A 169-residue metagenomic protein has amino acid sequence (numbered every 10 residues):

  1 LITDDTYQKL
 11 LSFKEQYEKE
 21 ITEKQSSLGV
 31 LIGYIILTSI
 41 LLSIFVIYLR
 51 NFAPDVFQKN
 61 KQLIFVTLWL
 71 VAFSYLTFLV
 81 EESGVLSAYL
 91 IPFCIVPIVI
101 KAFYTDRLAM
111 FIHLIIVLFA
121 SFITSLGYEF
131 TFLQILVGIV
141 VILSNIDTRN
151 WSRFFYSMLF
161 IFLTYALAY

Functional and structural regions predicted by a protein language model:
L1-D55, K61-F73: Conserved catalytic-loop aspartate of Hanks-type protein kinases
R50-I64, L68-Y169: Generic detector of multi-pass transmembrane helix bundles and their immediately adjacent loops in polytopic membrane
